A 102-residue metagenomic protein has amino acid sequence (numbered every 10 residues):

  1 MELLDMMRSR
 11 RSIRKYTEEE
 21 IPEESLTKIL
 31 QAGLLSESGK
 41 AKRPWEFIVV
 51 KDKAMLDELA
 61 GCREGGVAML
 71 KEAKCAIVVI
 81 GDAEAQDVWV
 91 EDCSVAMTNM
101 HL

Functional and structural regions predicted by a protein language model:
M1-L102: Acidic, surface-exposed loops and disordered segments
